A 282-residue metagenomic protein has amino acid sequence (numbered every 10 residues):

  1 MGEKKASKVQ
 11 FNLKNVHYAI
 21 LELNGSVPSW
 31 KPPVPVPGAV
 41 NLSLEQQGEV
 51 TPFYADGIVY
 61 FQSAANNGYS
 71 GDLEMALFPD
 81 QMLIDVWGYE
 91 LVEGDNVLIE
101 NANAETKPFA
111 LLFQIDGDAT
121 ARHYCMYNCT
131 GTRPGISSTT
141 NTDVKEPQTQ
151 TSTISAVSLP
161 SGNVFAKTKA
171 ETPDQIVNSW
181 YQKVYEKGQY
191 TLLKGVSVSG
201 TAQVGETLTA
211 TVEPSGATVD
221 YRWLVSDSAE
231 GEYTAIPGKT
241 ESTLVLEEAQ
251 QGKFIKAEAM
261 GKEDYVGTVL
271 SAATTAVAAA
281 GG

Functional and structural regions predicted by a protein language model:
M1-S43: Polar/acidic, low-complexity leader/linker segments enriched in S/T/G and N/D
V27, P37, Q46-D56: N-terminal "mature-chain" segments and other terminal, solvent-exposed stretches
T51-V59, Y89-L98, P134-T139: Short acidic (Asp/Glu) patches
I58-L83, E146-L159: Oligomerization/assembly interface segments of phage tail-like spikes and tubes
M75-P79, I115-A119, T130-R133, A156-P160: Beta-strand elements of well-folded, non-transmembrane domains
L91-H123: Short, acidic/charged, Gly/Pro-enriched secondary-structure junctions
G131-Y190: Mixed-charge, glycine-accented linear interaction segment located at domain edges/termini
Q189-G282: Ser/Thr/Pro/Gly-rich low-complexity disordered regions
